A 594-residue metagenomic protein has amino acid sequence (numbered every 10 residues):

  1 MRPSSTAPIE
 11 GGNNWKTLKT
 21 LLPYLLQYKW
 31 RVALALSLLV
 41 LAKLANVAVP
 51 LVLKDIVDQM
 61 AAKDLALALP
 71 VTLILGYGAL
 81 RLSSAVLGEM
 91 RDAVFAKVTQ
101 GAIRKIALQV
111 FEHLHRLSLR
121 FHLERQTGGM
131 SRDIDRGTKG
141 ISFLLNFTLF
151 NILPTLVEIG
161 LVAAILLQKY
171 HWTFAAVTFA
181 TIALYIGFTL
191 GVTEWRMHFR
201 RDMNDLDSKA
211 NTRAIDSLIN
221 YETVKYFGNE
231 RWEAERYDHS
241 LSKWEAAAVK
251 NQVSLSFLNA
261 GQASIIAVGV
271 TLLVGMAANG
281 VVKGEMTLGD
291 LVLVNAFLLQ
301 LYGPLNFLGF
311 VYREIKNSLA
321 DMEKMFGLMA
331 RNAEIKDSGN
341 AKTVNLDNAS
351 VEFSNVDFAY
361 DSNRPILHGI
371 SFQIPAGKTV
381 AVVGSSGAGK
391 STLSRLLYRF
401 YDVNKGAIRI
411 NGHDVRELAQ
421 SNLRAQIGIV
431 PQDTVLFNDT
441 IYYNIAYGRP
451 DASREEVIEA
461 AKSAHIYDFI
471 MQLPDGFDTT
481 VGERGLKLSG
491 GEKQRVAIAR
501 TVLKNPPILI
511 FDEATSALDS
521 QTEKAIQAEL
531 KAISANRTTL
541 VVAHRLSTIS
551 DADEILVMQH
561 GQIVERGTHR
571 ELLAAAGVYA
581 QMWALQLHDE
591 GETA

Functional and structural regions predicted by a protein language model:
P8, T17, L25, F95-T99 (+4 more regions): Juxtamembrane loop-to-helix connectors within ABC transporter transmembrane domains
N14, V32-L87, L166-A176, G284-L288: Transmembrane helix-loop-helix hairpins at lipid-water interfaces of multipass membrane proteins, especially the type-1
K19, W30-L51, L73, Y77 (+7 more regions): Alpha-helical segments in transporter systems
Q27, R31-L41, F150-R201, G275-M286: Transmembrane helices of ABC transporter permease
G76-S84, G88, T181-Y185, L255-G269 (+2 more regions): Hydrophobic alpha-helical segments in the permease module
L119-L123, R136-L145, L149, L153 (+6 more regions): An intracellular "coupling" helix at the cytosolic face of ABC transporter transmembrane type-1 domains
L206, N229, V253, L301-A330: Cytosolic ends of transmembrane helices, especially the final helix of ABC transmembrane type-1 domains
S338, V344-A594: ABC-type nucleotide-binding domain
